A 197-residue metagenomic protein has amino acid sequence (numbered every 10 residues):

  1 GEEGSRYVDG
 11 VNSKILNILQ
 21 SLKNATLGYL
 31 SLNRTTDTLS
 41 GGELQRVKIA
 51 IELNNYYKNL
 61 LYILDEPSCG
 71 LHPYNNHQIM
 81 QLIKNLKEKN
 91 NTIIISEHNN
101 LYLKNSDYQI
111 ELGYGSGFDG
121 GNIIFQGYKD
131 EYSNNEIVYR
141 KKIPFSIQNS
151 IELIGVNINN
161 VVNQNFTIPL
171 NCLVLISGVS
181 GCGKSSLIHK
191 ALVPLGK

Functional and structural regions predicted by a protein language model:
G1-K197: Conserved phosphate-binding elements of NTP-dependent enzyme cores
